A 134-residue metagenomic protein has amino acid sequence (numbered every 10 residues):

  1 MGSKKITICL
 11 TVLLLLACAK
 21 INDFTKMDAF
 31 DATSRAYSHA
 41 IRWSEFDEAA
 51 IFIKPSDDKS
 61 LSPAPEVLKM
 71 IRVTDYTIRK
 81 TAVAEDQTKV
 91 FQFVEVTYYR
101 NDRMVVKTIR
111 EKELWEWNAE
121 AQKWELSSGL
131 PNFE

Functional and structural regions predicted by a protein language model:
M1-K20: Sec-dependent bacterial lipoprotein signal peptides
L16, D47, Q122: Glycine-centered loop/turn positions within well-structured domains that cap or flank conserved ligand/cofactor-binding
C18-W43: Short, low-complexity N-terminal intrinsically disordered segments enriched in polar/charged residues
T25-M27, V67-M70, R100-M104: Intrinsically disordered, low-complexity segments enriched in polar/charged residues with Gly/Pro, especially when
D31-A32, F46-F91: Short solvent-exposed beta->alpha transition segments
S34-E45, I53-D57, Y98-R100, A119: Sec/Tat-exported extracytoplasmic proteins
E85-E134: Exposed beta-sheet edge and beta->alpha loop/turn motif
